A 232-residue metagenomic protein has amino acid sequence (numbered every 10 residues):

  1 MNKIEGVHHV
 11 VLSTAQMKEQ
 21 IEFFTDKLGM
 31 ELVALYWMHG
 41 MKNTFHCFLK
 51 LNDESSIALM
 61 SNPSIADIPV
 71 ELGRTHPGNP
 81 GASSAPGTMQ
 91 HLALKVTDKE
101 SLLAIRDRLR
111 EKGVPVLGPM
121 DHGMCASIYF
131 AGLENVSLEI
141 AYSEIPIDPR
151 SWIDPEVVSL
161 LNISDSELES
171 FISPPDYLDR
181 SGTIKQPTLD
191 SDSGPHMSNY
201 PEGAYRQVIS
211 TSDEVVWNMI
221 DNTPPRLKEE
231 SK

Functional and structural regions predicted by a protein language model:
M1, R106-K232: Vicinal oxygen chelate
G6-Q16, C47-N52, E71-R108, A126-G132: Vicinal oxygen chelate
H8-V11, A34, A93, M120 (+1 more regions): Residues embedded in well-ordered beta-strands within globular domains across many folds
S13-S64: Core segments of cupin and vicinal oxygen chelate
E22, D26, L103-D107, E111: Replace "anionic and nucleotidyl ligands
H39, S83, G118-P119: Short Gly/Pro-enriched turn/cap motifs at secondary-structure boundaries
D67-A82, I153-S164: Conserved acyl-donor/pantetheine-binding loop and adjacent beta-alpha core of acyl/acetyltransferases and related
